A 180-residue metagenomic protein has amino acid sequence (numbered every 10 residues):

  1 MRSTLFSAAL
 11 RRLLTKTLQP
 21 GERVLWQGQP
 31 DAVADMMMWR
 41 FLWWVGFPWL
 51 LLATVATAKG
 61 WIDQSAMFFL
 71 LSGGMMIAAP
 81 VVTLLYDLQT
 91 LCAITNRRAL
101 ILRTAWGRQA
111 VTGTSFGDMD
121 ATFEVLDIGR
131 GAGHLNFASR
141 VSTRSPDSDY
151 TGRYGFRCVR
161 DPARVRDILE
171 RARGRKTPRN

Functional and structural regions predicted by a protein language model:
M1-A58, G174-N180: N-terminal membrane-targeting/pre-transmembrane regions
M1-F6, L18, E22-L25, A110-V111 (+3 more regions): Membrane-proximal intrinsically disordered regions of secretory-pathway and membrane-system proteins
W26, M75-S115: Conserved beta-hairpin
A32-L91: Alpha-helical transmembrane spans
M36-M38, T104, Q109, S145-D147 (+1 more regions): Short acidic, gly/pro-rich beta-turn/loop elements at beta-sheet edges and active-site/ligand-binding grooves
R98-R144: Acidic, Ser/Thr-rich low-complexity segments on the non-lumenal side of membrane proteins
G129-N180: A membrane-cytosol interface segment of integral membrane proteins
